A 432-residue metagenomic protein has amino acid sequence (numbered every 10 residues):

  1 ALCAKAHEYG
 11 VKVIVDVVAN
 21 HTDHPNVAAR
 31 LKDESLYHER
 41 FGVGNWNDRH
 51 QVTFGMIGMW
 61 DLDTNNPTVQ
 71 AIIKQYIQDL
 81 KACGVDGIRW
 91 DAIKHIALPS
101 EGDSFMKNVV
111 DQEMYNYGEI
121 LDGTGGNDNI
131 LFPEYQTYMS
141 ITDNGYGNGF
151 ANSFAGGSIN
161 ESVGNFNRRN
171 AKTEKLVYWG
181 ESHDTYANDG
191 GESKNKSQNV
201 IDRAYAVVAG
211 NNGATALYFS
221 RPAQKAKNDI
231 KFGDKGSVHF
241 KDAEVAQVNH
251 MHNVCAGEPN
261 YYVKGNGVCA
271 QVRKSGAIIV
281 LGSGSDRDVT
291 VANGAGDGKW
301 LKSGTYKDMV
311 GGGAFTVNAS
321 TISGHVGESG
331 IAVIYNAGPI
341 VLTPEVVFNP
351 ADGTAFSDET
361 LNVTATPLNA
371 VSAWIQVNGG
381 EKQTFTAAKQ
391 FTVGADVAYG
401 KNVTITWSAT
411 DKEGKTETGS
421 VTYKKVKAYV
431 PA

Functional and structural regions predicted by a protein language model:
A1, D16, N66-P67, K194 (+1 more regions): A generic secondary-structure micro-motif detector that highlights 1-2 residue hydrophobic/ambivalent hotspots embedded
C3-V11, V15, K74-P339: Active-site-proximal helices and loops of the catalytic beta/alpha 8
K12-H21, P25, R30-L31, K81 (+11 more regions): Mature, Sec-exported extracytoplasmic domains of Gram-positive
N20-R49: Aromatic- and acidic-residue-enriched segments that line the glycan-binding/catalytic groove of carbohydrate-active
S35, E39, W60, E119 (+1 more regions): Flexible, active-site-adjacent loop/turn segments at secondary-structure boundaries
N45-D61: N-terminal small/glycine-rich loop or linker at the start of catalytic domains across soluble metabolic enzymes
M59-A71: Active-site mouth loops of central-metabolism enzymes
I340-A432: Low-complexity, disordered linker/stalk regions enriched in Pro/Thr/Ser/Gly
